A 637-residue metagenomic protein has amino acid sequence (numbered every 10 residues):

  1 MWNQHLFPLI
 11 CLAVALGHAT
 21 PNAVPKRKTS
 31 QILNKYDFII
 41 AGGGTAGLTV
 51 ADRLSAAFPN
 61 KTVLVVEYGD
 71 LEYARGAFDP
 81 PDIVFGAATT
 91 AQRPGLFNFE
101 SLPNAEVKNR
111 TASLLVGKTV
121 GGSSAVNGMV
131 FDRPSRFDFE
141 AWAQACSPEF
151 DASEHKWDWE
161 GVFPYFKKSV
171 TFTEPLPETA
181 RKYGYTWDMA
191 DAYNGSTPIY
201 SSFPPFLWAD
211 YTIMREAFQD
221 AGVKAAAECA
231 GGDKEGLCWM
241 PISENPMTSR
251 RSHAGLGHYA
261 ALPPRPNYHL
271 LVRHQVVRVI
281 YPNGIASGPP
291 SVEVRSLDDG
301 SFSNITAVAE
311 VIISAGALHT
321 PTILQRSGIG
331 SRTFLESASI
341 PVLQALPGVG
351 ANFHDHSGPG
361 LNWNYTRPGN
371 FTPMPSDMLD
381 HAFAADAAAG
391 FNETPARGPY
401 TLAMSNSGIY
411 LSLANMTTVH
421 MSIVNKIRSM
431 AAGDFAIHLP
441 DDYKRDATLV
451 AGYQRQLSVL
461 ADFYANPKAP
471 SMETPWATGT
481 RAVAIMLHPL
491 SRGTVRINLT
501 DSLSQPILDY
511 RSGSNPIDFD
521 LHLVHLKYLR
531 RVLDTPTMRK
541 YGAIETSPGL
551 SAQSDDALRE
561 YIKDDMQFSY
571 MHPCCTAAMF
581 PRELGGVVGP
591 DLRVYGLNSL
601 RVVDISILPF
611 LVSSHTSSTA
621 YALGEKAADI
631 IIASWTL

Functional and structural regions predicted by a protein language model:
W2-L637: N-terminal redox-cofactor-binding region of secreted/periplasmic oxidoreductases
